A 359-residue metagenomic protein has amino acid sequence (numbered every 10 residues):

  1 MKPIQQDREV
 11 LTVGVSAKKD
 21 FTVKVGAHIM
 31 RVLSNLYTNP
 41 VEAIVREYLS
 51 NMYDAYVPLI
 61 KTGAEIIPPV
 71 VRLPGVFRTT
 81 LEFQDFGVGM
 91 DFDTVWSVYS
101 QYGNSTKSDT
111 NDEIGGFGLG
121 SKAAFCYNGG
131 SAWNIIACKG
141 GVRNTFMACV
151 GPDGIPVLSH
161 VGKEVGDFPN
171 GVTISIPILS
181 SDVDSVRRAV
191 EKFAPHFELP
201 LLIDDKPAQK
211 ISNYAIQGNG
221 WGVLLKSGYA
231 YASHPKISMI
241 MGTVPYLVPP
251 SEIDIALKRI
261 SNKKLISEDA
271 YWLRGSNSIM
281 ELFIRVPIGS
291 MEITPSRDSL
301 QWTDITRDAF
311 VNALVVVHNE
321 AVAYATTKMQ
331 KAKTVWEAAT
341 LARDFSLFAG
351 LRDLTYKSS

Functional and structural regions predicted by a protein language model:
M1-I66, D93-S100: Bergerat-fold GHKL ATPase/HATPase_c domain
K2, L158, D184-E191, F197-N312 (+2 more regions): GHKL/Histidine-kinase-like ATPase module
V25-L36, T110-E113, N170-I178, E292-Q301: Short hinge/gating elements
I44-V45, M52-A55, T80-M90, E113-N128 (+1 more regions): Conserved catalytic-core segments centered on acid/base and nucleophilic motifs
Y53-T110, G154: Conserved beta-strand-loop-beta-strand hairpin that lines the nucleotide-binding pocket of ATP/GTP-utilizing enzymes
I60-P68, I203-D204, K328-K333: Short, glycine/acidic-rich hinge or "gate" loops at secondary-structure transitions that mediate conformational
T110-A215: GHKL-type ATPase core
V316-M329: Flexible helix-coil linker/hinge segments at domain or subdomain boundaries
